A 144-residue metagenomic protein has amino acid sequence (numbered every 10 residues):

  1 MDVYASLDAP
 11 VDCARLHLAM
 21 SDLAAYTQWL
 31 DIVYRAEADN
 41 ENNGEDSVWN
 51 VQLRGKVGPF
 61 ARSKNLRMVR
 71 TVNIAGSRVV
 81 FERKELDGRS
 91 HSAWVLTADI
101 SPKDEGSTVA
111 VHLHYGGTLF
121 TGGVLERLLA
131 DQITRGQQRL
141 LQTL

Functional and structural regions predicted by a protein language model:
M1-V48: Hydrophobic ligand-binding cavity/cleft-lining segments
D2-Y4, R62-R67, S90-L96: Short, surface-exposed coil-to-beta transition loops
D8-D12, Q52-K56, T71-N73, S101-K103 (+1 more regions): Solvent-exposed residues in well-ordered beta-strands and their adjoining turns, especially edge/terminal strands
L16-M20, Y26, R70, V111 (+1 more regions): Hydrophobic pocket/interface hotspot
A24, L129, I133-L144: Short amphipathic alpha-helical signal-transduction/dimerization elements
R35-E37, V69, V95-D99: Short, surface-exposed charged micro-motifs
A38-E85, R139, T143: Glycine-rich portal/gate segments that line the openings of hydrophobic small-molecule binding cavities
V80-R135: Beta-strand/loop substructures that line and gate deep hydrophobic ligand-binding cavities in soluble
